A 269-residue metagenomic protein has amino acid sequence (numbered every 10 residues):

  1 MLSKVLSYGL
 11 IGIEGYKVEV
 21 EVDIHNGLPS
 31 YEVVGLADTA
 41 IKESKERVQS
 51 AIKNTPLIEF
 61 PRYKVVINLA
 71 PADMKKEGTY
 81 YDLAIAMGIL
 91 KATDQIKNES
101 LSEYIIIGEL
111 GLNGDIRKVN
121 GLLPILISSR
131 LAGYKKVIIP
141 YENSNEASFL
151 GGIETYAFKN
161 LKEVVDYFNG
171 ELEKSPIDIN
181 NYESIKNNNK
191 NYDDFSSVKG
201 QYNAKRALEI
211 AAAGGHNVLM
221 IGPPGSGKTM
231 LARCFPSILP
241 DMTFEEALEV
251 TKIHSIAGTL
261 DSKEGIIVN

Functional and structural regions predicted by a protein language model:
M1-R233, I267: Peripheral, non-AAA+ core regions of ATP-driven protein-machinery
L219-T259: Walker A/P-loop
T251, I267-N269: Conserved Walker-type P-loop NTP-binding/catalytic site
E264: Conserved nucleotide-state-sensing and coupling region of NTP-binding domains
